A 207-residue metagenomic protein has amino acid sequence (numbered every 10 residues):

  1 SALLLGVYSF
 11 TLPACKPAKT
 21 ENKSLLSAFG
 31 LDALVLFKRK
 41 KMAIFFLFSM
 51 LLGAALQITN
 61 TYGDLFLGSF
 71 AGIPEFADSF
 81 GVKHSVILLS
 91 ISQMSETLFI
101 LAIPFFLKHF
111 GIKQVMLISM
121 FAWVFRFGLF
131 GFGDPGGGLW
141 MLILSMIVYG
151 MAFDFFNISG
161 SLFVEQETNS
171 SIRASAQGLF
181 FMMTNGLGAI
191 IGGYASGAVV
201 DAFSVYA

Functional and structural regions predicted by a protein language model:
S1, A198-A207: A membrane-interface helix-boundary motif in multi-pass transporters
A2-A18: C-terminal membrane-cytosol helix-exit motif in multi-pass small-molecule transporters
P13-F46, G72-I73: Juxtamembrane intracellular "pre-TM" segments in multi-pass secondary transporters
K38-T59, I147-M151, M182: Pair of pore-lining "gating" transmembrane helices in MFS-fold secondary transporters
T61-H84: Short amphipathic helix-loop junctions that connect adjacent transmembrane helices in Major Facilitator Superfamily/SLC
L98-I112, V200-D201: Helix-to-loop junctions at the C-terminal end of transmembrane segments in multipass secondary transporters
F121-P135: C-terminal ends and interior cores of transmembrane alpha-helices in multi-pass membrane transporters/permeases
F155-N169: Intracellular juxtamembrane helix-capping segments at the cytosolic ends of symmetry-related transmembrane helices
